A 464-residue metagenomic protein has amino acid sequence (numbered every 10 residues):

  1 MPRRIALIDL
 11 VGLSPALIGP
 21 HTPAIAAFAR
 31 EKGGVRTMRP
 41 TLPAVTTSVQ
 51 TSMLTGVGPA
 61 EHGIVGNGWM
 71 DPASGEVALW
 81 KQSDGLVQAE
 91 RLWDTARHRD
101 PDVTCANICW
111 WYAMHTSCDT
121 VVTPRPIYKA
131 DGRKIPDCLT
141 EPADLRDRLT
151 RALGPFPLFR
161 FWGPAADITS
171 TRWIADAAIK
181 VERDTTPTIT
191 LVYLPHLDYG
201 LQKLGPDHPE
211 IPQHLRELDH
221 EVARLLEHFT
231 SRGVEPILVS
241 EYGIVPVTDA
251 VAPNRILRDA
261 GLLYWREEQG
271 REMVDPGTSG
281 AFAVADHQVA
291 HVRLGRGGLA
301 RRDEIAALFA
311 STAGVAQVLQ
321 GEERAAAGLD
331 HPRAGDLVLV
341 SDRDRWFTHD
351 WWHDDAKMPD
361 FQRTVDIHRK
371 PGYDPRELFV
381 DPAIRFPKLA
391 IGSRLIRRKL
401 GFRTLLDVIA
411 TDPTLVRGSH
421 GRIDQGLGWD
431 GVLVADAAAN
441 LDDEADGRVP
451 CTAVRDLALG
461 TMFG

Functional and structural regions predicted by a protein language model:
P2-A16, F28, M53, A96 (+7 more regions): Beta-strand elements within well-structured catalytic alpha/beta cores of enzymes that handle phosphate/sulfate esters
R3, L17-P20, R36-R39, A44-V45 (+4 more regions): Secreted, luminal/periplasmic, and some membrane-associated catalytic domains that remodel anionic oxygen-ester
G12-P15, P43-A44, P59, W110-H115 (+5 more regions): Short, solvent-exposed loop/turn segments at secondary-structure junctions
A16-E61, T104-A106: Short, structured active-site-proximal loop/turn typified by the sulfatase FGly-forming signature C/S-X-P-X-R
V57-G205, E217, S279-V284, Q288-L294 (+6 more regions): His/Asp/Glu-rich, glycine-adjacent segments that coordinate divalent cations and/or stabilize oxyanion chemistry on
Y199-L204, Y242, H420-L427: Histidine-centered active-site/metal-ligand motif
V416-D436: Short glycine/proline-rich, acidic loop/turn segments that cap or connect secondary-structure elements
L433-G447: Charged substrate- and nucleic-acid-binding regions of tRNA-handling and nucleotidyl-transfer enzymes, centered on
